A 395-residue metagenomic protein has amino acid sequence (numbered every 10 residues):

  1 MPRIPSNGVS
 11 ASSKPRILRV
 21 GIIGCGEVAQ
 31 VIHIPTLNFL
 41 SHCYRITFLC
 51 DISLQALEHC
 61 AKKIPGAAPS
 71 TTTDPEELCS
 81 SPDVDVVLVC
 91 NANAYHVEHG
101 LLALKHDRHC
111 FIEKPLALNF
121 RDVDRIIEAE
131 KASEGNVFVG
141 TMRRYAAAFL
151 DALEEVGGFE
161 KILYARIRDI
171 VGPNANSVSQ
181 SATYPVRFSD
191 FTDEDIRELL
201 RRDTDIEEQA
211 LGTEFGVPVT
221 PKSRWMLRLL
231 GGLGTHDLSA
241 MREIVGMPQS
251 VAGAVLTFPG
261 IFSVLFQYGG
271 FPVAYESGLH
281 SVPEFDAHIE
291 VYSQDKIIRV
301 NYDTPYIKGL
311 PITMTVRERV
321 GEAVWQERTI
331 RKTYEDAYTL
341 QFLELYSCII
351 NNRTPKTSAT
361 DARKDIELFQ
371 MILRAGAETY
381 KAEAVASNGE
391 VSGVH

Functional and structural regions predicted by a protein language model:
P2-G66: N-terminal Rossmann-like dinucleotide-binding module
P2-I4, K14, Y164, G212 (+4 more regions): Contiguous beta-strand/loop segments that form the cofactor/metal-binding neighborhood of enzyme cores
R45-T47, E327-I330, C348-I366: Glycine- and charged-residue-rich phosphate/anionic-cofactor binding loop of Rossmann-like
A61, F149-A152, A175-S181, A287-H288 (+2 more regions): Short aromatic-enriched loop/helix-cap "lid" or pocket-rim segments at secondary-structure transitions that line
I64-A129: Beta-loop-alpha module in the N-terminal Rossmann-like domain of NAD(P)-dependent dehydrogenases, especially those
I112-E113, V137-V139, V300: Hydrophobic residues in well-ordered beta-strands that form the structural core
A117-D203: A contiguous active-site-proximal alpha/beta segment in oxidoreductase catalytic domains
G140-A147, S177-P248, A362: Mid-domain beta-loop-alpha active-site segment that forms a flexible, acidic cofactor/metal-binding surface
